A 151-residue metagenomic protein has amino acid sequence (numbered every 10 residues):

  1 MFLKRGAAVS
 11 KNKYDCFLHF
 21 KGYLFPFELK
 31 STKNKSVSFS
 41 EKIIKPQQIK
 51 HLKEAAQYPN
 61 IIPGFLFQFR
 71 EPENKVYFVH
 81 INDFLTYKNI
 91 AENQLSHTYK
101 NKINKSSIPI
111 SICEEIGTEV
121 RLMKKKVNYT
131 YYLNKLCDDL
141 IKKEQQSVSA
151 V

Functional and structural regions predicted by a protein language model:
M1-G22: Active-site metal-binding core of divalent-cation-utilizing nuclease and nuclease-like domains
C16-L18, Y23-N34: Conserved catalytic cores of phosphodiester-cleaving nucleases, focusing on short active-site segments
L29, K53-Q57, E92-H97: Short, surface-exposed, polar/charged, turn-prone segments marking secondary-structure boundaries
T32-H51, Y58: Mg2+/Mn2+-dependent nuclease catalytic core
K45, Y77-L85, P109, Y132: Helix N-cap / beta->alpha transition motif
K53-T86: Nucleic-acid nuclease catalytic cores
Y77-N104: Short, electropositive alpha-helical surface patch
S106-V151: Charged phosphate-binding loop/patch that engages nucleotide di/tri-phosphates or the phosphate backbone of nucleic
